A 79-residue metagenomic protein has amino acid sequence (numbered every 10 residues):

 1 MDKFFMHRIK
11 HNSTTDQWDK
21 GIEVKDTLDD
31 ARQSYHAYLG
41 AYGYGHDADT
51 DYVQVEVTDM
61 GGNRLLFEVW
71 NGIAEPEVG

Functional and structural regions predicted by a protein language model:
M1-D19: Short aromatic-glycine-(Arg/Gly/Cys) micro-motifs in beta-strand/loop hairpins
F4-H7, D26, A37, N63-R64: Intrinsic-disorder/low-complexity peptide segments enriched for small residues
M6, A31, Y35, V55-V57: Hydrophobic beta-strand residues in large extracellular and virion-surface proteins
H11, D16-Q17, D29, Y52 (+2 more regions): Serine/threonine-rich, low-complexity intrinsically disordered segments
T15-I22, N63-F67: Surface-exposed loop/edge segments in extracytoplasmic proteins
D16, K25-D47: A short, charged, amphipathic alpha-helix used as a generic interaction element across diverse proteins
I22-K25, G72: Generic detection of short hydrophobic beta-strand segments and adjacent strand-loop junctions
G40-G79: Short, mixed-charge low-complexity intrinsically disordered segments
